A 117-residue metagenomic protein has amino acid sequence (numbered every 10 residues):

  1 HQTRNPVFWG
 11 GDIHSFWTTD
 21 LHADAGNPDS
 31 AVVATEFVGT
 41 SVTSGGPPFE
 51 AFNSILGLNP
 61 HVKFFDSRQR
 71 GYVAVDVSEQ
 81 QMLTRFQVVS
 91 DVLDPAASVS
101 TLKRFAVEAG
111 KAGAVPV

Functional and structural regions predicted by a protein language model:
H1-V117: Long, structured stretches of catalytic cores involved in phosphate-ester chemistry, encompassing
